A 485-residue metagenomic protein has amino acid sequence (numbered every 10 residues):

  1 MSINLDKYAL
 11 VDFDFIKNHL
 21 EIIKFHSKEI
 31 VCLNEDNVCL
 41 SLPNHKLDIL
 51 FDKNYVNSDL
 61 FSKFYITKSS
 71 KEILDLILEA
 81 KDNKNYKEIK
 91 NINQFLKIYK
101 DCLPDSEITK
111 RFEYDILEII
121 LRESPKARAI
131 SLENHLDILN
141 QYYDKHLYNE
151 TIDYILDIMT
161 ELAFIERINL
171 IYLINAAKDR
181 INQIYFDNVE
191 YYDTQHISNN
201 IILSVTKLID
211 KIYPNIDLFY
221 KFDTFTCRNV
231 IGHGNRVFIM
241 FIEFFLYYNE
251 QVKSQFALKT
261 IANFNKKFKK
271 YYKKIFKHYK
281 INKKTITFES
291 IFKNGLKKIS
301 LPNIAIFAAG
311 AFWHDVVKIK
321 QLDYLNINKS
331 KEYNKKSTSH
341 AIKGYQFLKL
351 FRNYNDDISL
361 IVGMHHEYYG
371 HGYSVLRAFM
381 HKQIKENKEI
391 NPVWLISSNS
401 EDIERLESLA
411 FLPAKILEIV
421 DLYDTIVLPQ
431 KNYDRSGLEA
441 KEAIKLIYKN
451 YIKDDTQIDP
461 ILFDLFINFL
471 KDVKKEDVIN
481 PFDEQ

Functional and structural regions predicted by a protein language model:
M1-N249, S254, D483: Non-catalytic interface/linker regions that flank or bridge core catalytic/transmembrane domains
E161-Q485: Histidine- and acidic-residue-rich, metal-dependent catalytic cores
